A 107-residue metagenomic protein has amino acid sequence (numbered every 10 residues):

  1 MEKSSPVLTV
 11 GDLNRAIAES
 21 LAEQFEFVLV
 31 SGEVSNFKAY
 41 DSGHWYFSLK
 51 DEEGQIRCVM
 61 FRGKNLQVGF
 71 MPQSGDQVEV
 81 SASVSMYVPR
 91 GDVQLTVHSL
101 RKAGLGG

Functional and structural regions predicted by a protein language model:
M1-G107: Acidic, two-metal ion nucleic-acid-processing modules in DNA metabolism proteins
